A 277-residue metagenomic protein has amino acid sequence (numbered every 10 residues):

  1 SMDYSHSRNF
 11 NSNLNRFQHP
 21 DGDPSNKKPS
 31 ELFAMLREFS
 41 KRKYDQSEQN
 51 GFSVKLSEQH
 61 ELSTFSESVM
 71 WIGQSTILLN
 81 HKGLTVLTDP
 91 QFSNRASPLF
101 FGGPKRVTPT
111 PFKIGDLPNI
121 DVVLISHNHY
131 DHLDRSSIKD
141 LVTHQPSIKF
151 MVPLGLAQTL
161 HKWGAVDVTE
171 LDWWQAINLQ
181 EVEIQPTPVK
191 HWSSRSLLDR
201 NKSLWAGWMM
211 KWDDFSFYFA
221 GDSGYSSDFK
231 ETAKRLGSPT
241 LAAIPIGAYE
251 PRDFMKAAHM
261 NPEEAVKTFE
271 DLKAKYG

Functional and structural regions predicted by a protein language model:
S1-G103, T110-D116, K211-G221, T240-I246: Metallo-beta-lactamase
S12-P20, I114-L117, V122, H129 (+4 more regions): Cap/insert and terminal regions of metallo-dependent hydrolase folds
Y44-T64, P153-F215: Metallo-beta-lactamase
Q74-S75, H129-Y130, H191, S223-S226: Short beta->alpha connector loops
F92-F100, T108-A176, T187: Active-site HxH/HxHxD metal-binding segment of metal-dependent hydrolases
F92-P109, W192-R200, E250-H259: Acidic/histidine-rich helix-loop elements that form or flank divalent-metal/phosphate-binding sites at the catalytic
